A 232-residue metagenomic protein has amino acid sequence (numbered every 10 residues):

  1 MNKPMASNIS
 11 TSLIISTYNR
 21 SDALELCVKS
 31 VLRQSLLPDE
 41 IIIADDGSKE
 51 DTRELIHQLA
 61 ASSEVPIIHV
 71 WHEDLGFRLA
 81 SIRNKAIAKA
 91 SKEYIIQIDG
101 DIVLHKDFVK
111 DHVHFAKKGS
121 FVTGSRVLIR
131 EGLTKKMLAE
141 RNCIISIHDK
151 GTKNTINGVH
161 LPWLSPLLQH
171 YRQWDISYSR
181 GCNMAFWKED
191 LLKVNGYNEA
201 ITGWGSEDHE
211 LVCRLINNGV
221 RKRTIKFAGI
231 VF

Functional and structural regions predicted by a protein language model:
I9-S12, E40, E210: Cell-envelope/extracellular polymer assembly enzymes that use nucleotide-activated donors
R20-R33: Short, well-formed alpha-helical segments that are part of the catalytic scaffolds of diverse glycosyltransferases
S30, L37, D45-L55, I102: A conserved acidic beta->alpha catalytic loop
E73-A90, D107: Glycine-rich, basic loop-to-helix element that forms the pyrophosphate-binding segment of sugar-nucleotide handling
I95: Short aromatic/hydrophobic "clamp" motif used to bind/position activated sugar donors
D107-H148: Conserved donor NDP-sugar-binding/catalytic core segment of glycosyltransferases
N142-I176: Short, flexible, basic/aromatic active-site loop/helix in glycosyltransferases
Y178-S179, N183-N195, T202-R221, K226-F227: A short, conserved alpha-helix in the catalytic core of glycosyltransferases
